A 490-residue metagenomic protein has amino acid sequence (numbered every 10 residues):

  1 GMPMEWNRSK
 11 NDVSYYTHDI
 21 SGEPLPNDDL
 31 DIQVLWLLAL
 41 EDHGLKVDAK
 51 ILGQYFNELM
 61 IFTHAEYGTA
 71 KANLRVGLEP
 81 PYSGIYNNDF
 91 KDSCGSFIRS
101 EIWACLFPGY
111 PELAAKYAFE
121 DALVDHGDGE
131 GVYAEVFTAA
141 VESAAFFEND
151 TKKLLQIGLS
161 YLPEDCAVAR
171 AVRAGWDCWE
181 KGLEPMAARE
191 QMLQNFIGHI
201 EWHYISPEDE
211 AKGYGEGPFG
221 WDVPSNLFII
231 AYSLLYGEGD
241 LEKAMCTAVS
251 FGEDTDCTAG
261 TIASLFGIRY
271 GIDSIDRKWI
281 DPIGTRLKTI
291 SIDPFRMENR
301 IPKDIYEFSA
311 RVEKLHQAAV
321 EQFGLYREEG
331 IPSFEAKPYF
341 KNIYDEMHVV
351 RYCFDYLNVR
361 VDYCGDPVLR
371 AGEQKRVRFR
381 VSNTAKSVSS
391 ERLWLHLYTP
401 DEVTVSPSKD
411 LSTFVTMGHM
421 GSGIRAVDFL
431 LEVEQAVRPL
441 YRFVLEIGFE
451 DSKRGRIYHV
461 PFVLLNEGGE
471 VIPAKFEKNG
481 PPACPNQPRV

Functional and structural regions predicted by a protein language model:
G1-I32, L52: An N-terminal structural lobe/cap that precedes and organizes the functional/catalytic core across diverse proteins
G1-S9, F137-A139, S143, S225 (+1 more regions): Catalytic phosphate/nucleotide-handling subdomain of diverse soluble enzymes
A72-V76, Y82-K91, S100-Y110, F119-H126 (+1 more regions): Accessory "access/gating" subregions that flank catalytic or transport cores
P332-R370, Y398, V405-S406: Low-complexity, acidic Ser/Thr/Pro/Gly-rich terminal tails and inter-domain linkers that flank the onset of structured
A371-V388: Short beta-strand elements of extracellular/lumenal beta-sandwich folds
S387-E402, G448: Short acidic, flexible loop segments centered on an aromatic residue
V403-E434: Intrinsically disordered, low-complexity Pro/Gly/Ser/Thr-rich segments with frequent PxxP/GP/PP motifs and embedded
E434-E477: Terminal connector regions
